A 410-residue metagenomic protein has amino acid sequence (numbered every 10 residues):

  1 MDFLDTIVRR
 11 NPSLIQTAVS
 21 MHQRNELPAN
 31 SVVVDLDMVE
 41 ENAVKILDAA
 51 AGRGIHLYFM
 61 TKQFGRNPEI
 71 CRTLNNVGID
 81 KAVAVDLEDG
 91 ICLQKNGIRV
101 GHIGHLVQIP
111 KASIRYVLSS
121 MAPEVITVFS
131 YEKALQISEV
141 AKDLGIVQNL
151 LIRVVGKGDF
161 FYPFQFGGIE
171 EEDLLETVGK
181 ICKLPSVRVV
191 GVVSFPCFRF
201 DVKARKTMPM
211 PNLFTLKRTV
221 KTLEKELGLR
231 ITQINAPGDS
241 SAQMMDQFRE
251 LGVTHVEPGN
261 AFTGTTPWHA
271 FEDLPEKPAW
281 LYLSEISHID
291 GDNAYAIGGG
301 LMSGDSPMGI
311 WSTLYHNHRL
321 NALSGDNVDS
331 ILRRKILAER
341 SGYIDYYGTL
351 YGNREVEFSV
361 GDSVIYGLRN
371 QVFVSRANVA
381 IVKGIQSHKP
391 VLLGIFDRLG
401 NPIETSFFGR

Functional and structural regions predicted by a protein language model:
M1-S113, G400-R410: A charged N-terminal "starter" segment
M38, N42, F129, D173 (+2 more regions): Soluble or luminal CAZymes and related metallo-dependent hydrolases
I46, I137, L216: Aromatic/hydrophobic pocket-lining residues that form π-stacking "cages" and hydrophobic walls in ligand
H56-D201: Active-site-proximal beta-alpha core segment in soluble small-molecule metabolic enzymes
E124, Q148, P185, T232 (+5 more regions): Structural beta-strand/beta-sheet cores of well-ordered domains, especially the beta-sheet scaffolds that support
G156-L274: Active-site loop/helix belt of alpha/beta enzymes
A242-N321: Active-site loop ensemble at the mouth of alpha/beta enzyme cores that anchors a bound cofactor
A294-A296, G300-R410: C-terminal accessory subdomain/extension
